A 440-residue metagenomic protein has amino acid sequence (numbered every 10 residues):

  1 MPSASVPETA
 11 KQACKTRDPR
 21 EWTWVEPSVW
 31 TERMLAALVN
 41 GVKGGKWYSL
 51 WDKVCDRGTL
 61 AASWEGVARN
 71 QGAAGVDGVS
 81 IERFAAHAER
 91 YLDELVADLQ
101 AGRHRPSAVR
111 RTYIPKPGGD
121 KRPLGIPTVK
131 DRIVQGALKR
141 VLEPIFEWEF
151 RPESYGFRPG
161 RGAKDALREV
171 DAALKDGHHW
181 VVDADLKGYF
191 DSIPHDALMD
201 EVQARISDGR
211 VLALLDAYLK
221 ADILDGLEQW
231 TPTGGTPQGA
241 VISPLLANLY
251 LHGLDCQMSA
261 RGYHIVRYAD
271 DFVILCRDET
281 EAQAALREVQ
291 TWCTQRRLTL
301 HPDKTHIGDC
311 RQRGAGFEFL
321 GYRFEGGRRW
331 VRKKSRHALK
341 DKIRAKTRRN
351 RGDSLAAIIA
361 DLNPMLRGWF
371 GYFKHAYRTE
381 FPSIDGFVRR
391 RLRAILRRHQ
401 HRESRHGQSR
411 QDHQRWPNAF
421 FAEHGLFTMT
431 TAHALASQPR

Functional and structural regions predicted by a protein language model:
M1-R440: Non-catalytic terminal/accessory segments
